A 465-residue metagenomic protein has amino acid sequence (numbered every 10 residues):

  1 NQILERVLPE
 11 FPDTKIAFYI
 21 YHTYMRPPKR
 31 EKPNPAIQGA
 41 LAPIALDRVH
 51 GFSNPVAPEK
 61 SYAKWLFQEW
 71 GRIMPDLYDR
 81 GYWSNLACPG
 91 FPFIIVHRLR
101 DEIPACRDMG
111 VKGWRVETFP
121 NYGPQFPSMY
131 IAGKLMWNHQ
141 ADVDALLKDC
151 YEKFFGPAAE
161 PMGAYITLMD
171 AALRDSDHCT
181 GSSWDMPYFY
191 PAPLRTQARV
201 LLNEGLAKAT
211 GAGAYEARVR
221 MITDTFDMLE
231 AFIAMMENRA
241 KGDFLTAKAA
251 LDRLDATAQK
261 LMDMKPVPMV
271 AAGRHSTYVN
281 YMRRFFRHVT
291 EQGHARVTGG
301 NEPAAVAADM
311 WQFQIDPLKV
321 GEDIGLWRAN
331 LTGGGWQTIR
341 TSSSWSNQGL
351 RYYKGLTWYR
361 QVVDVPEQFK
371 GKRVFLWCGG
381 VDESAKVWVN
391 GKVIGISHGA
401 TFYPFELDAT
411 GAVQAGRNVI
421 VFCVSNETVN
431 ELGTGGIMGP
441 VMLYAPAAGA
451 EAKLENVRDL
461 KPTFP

Functional and structural regions predicted by a protein language model:
N1-G71, G81-Y82: Gly/Pro-rich turn-and-neighbor structural signature
F11, E31-N34, D108, F369 (+1 more regions): Extracellular/periplasmic catalytic domains that process cell-envelope and extracellular macromolecules
A17, T23-K29, L46-H50, S84-F91 (+4 more regions): Flexible loop/turn segments at secondary-structure boundaries
P43, P120, I315, G380 (+1 more regions): Short beta-strand segments enriched in hydrophobic/aromatic residues within well-folded beta-rich domains
P58-E160, A164: Structured mid-domain segments that build the active-site/substrate or prosthetic-cofactor binding neighborhood
M109-G110, K134-M310: Catalytic domains of carbohydrate-active enzymes that cleave complex glycans
N301-S342: Predominantly extracellular/luminal regions of secreted and cell-surface proteins, especially disulfide-bonded
K354-K453, D459: Accessory beta-strand-rich segments of carbohydrate-active enzymes
